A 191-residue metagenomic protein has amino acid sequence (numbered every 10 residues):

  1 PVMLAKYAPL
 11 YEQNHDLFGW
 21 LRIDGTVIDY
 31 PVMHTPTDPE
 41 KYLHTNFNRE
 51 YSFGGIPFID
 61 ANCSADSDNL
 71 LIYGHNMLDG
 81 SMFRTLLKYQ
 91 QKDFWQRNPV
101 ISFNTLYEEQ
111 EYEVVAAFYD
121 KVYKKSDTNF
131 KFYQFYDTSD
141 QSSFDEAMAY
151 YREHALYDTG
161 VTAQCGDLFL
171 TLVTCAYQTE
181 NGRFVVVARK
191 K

Functional and structural regions predicted by a protein language model:
P1-K191: Solvent-exposed, non-transmembrane regions of membrane-associated and secreted proteins
